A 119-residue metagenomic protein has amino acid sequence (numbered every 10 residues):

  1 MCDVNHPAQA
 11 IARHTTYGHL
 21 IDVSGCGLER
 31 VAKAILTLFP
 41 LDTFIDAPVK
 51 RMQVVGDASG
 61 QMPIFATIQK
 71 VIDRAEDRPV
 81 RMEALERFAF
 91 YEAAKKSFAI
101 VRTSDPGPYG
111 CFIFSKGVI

Functional and structural regions predicted by a protein language model:
M1-S24: Long, hydrophobic N-terminal alpha-helical segment
M1-V4, K33, T37-L41, K70-R74: Short, intrinsically disordered, mixed-charge
Q9-T16, L36, K70, S115-I119: Short, solvent-exposed amphipathic alpha-helical segments in soluble enzyme and RNA/protein-processing domains
R13-Y17, I45-Q53: Acidic/polar active-site rim loop that often engages polyanionic ligands
L20-D46: Long, charge-dense
R30, D46-P48, V55-Q61: Glycine-rich, Lys/Arg-enriched anion-binding loops that position phosphate/diphosphate groups for phosphoryl
D42-K50, D77-M82: Flexible, glycine/charged-enriched surface loops at secondary-structure junctions
V54-I119: Glycine-rich, aromatic-bearing surface loops/beta-hairpins
